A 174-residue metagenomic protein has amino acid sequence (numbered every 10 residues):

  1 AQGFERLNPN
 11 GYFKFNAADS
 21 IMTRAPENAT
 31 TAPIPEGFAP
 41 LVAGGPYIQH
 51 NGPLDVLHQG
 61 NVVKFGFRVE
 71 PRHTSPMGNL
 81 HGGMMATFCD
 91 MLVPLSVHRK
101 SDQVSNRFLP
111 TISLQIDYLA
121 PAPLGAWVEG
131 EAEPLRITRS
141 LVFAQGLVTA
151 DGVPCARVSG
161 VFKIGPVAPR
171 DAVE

Functional and structural regions predicted by a protein language model:
G3, F13-E174: Terminal targeting signals and extreme-terminal segments of soluble enzymes
